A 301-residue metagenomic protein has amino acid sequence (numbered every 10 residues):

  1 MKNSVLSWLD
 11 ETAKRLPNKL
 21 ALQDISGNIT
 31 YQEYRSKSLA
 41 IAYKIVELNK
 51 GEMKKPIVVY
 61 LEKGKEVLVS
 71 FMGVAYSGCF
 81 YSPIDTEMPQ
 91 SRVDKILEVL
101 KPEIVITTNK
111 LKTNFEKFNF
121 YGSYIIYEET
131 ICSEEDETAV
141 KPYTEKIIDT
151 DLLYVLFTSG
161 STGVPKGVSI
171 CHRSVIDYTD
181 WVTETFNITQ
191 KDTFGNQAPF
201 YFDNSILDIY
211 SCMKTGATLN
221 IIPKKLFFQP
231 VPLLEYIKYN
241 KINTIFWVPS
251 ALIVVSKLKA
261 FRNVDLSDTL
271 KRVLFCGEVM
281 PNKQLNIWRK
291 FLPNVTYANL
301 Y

Functional and structural regions predicted by a protein language model:
M1-S174, F186-N187, G216: Carrier-protein-dependent adenylate-forming modules in NRPS/ANL systems
I25, V155, Q197-A198, I222 (+4 more regions): Short hydrophobic "strand-cap" motifs at the C-terminus of beta-strands
G51-K55, T189-Q190, N196, I206 (+2 more regions): His-Asp-centered acyl/peptidyl-transfer active-site segments
L61-G64, D85, I188, A198-S205 (+1 more regions): Conserved AMP-binding
K95, E103-I104, T193, N243-T244 (+1 more regions): Short, Asp-centered acidic motifs that coordinate Mg2+ and/or phosphate in catalytic or ligand-binding sites
K166-T193, D203-N243: Conserved AMP-binding/adenylation subdomain of ANL enzymes
K214-A217, I242-F246, S256-Y301: Gly/Ser/Thr-rich phosphate-binding loop
